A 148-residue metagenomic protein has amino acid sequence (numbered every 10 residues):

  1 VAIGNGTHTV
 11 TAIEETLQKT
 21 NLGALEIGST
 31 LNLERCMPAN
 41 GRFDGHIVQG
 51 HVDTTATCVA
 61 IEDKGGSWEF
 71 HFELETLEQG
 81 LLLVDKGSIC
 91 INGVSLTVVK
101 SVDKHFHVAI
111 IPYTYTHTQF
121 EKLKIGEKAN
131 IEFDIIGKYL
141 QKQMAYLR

Functional and structural regions predicted by a protein language model:
V1-R148: Conserved loop->alpha-helix
